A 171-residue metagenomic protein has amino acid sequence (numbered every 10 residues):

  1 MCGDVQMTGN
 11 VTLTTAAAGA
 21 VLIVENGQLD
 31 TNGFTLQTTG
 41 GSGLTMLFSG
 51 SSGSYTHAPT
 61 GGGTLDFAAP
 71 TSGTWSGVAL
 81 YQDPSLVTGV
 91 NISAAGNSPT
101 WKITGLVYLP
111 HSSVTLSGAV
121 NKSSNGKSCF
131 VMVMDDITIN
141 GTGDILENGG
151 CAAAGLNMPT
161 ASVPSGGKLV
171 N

Functional and structural regions predicted by a protein language model:
M1-E147: Long, polar low-complexity repeats
E147-N171: Protruding loop/beta-arch "assembly-hinge" segments enriched in small, turn-prone residues
